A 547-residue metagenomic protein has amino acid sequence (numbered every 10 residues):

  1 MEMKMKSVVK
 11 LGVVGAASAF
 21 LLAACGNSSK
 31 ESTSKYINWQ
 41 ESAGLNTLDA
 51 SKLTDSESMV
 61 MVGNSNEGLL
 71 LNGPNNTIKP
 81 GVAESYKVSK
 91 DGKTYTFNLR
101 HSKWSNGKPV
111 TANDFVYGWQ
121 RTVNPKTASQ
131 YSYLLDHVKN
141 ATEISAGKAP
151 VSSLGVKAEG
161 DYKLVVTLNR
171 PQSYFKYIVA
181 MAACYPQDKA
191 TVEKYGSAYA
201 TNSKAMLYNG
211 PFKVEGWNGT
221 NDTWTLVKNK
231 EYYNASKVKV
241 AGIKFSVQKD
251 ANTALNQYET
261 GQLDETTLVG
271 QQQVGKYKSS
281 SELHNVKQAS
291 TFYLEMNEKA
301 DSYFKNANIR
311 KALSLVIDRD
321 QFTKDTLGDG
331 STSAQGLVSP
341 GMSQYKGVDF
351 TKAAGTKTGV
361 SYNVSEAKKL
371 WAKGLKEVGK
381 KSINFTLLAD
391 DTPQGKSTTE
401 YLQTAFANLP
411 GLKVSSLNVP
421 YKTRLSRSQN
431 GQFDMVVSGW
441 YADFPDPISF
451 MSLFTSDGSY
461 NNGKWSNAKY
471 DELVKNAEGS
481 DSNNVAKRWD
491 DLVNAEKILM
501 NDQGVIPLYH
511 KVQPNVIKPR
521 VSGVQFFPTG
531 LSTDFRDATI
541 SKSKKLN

Functional and structural regions predicted by a protein language model:
Q40-K90, L207: N-terminal lobe/hinge region of extracytoplasmic solute-binding protein
E84-Y131, V165, Y303: Aromatic- and charge-enriched surface segment that lines or borders ligand/interaction sites
S132-A190: Surface-exposed binding/hinge segments that line and control ligand-binding clefts or catalytic entry sites
L168-K237, G242, N252, N547: Gly/Pro-rich hinge or "lid" segments in bacterial periplasmic/extracellular proteins
G219-N221, V364, W371-A442, Q513: Ligand/substrate-recognition segments at binding pockets and active sites
K230-G275: Ligand-site clamp/hinge motif
V316-K346, P393-Q403, Q429-N547: Detector for C-terminal structural segments
S333-K373, Q394-K396: Structural transition elements
